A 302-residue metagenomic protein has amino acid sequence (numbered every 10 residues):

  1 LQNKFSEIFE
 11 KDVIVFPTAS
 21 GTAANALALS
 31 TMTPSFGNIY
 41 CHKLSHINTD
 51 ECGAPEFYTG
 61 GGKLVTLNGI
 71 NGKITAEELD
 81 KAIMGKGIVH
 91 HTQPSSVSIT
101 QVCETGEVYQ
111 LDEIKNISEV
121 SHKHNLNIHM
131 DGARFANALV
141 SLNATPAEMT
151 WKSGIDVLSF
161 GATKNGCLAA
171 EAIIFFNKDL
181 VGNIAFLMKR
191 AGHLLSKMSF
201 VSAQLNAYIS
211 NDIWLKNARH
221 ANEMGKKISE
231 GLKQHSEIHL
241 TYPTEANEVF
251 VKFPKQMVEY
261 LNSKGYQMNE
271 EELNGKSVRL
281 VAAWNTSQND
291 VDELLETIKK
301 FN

Functional and structural regions predicted by a protein language model:
L1-Y242, A246-K264, E270-T286, L294-F301: Conserved PLP-enzyme active-site core in the AAT-like
